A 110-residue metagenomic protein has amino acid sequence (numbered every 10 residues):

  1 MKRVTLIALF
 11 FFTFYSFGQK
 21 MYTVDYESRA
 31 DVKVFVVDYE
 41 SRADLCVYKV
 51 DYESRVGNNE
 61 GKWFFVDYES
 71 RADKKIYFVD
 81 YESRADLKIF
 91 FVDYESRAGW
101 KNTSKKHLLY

Functional and structural regions predicted by a protein language model:
M1-Y15: Sec-dependent N-terminal signal peptides
G18-Y110: Repetitive, compositionally biased segments used for assembly/scaffolding
